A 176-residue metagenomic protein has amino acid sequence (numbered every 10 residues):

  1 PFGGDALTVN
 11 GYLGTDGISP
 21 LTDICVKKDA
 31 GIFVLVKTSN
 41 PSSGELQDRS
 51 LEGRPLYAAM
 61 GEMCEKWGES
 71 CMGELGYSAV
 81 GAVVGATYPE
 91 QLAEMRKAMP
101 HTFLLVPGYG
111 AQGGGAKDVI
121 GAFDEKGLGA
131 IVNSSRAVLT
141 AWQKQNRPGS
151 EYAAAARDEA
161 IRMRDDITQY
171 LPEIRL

Functional and structural regions predicted by a protein language model:
P1-F2, K28-I32, D124-I131, Y152 (+1 more regions): A polyampholytic, Gly/Pro-enriched intrinsically disordered region
P1-G81: Conserved anion-binding
T15, R54, A58, P89 (+2 more regions): Electropositive phosphate-/nucleotide-binding environments in soluble metabolic enzymes
I18, T22, G61, E65 (+3 more regions): Generic structural signal for well-ordered alpha-helices, preferentially at hydrophobic/aromatic core positions
L21-D23, Q47-R49, K97-M99, V119-G121 (+1 more regions): Short, glycine/charged-enriched secondary-structure capping and boundary segments
V26, E65-E69, E94-M99, R164 (+1 more regions): Surface-exposed amphipathic alpha-helices with a cationic face
A86-N133, A137-A141: A C-terminal functional module that forms or caps the active site or interfaces directly with catalytic machinery
V119-E125, T140-L176: C-terminal helical cap(s) of enzyme catalytic domains, especially alpha/beta-barrels
